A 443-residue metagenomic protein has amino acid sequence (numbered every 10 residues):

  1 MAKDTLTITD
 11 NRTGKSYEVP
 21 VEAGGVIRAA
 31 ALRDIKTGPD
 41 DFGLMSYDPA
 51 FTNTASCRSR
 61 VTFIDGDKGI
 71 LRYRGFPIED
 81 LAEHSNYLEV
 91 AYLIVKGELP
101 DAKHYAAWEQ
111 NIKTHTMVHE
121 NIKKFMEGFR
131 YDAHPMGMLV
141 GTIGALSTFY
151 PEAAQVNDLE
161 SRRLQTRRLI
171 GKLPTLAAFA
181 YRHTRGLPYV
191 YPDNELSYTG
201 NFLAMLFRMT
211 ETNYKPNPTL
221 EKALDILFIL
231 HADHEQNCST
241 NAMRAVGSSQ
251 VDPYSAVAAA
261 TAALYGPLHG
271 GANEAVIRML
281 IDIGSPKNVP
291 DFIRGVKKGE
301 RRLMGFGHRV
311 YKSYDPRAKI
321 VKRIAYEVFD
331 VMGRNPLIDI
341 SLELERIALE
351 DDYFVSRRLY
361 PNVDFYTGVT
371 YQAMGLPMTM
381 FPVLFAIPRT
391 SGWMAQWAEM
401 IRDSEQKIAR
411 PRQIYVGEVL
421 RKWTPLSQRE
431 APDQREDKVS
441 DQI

Functional and structural regions predicted by a protein language model:
M1-I443: Non-transmembrane, aqueous-exposed alpha-helical and coiled segments at domain scale
